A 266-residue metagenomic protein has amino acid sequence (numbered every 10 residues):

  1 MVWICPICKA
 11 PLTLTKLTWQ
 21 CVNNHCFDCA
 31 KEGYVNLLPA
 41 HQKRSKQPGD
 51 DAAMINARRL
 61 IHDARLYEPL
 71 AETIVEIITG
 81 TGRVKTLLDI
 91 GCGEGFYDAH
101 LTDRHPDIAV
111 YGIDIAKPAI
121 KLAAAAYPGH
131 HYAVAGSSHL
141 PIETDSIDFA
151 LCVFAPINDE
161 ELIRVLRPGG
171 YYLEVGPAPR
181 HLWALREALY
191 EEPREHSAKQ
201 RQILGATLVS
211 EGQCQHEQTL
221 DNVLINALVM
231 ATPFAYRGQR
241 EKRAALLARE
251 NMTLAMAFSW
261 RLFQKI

Functional and structural regions predicted by a protein language model:
M1-Q47: N-terminal auxiliary segments of SAM/dcSAM-dependent transferases
R44, G49-T73: Class I SAM-dependent methyltransferase Rossmann-like catalytic core, especially the SAM/SAH-binding loop
R83-G93: Conserved class I S-adenosyl-L-methionine
E94-P106: Conserved SAM-binding loop of SAM-dependent methyltransferases across substrates and taxa, primarily the Class I
D114-P118: Conserved SAM/SAH-binding beta-strand->alpha-helix loop
P128-L140: Conserved SAM-binding strand-loop segment of SAM-dependent methyltransferases
G169-P179: Conserved beta-strand signature within the Rossmann-like core of class I S-adenosyl-L-methionine
C214-I266: Conserved Class I S-adenosyl-L-methionine
